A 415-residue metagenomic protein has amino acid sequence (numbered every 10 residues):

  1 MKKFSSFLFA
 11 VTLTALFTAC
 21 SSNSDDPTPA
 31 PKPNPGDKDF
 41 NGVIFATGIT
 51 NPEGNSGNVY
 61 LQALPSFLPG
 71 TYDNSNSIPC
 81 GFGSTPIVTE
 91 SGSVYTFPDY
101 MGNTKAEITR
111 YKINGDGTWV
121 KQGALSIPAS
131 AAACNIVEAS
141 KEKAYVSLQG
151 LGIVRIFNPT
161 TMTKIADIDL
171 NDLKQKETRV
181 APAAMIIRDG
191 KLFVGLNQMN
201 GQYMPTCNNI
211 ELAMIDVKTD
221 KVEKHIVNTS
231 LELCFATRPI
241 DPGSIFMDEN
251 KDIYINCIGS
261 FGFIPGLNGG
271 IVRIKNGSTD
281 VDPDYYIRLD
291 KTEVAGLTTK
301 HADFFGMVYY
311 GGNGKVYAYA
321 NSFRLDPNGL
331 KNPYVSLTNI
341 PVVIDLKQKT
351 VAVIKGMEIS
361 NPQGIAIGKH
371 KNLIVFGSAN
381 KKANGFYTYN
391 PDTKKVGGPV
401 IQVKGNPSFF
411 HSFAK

Functional and structural regions predicted by a protein language model:
M1-F45: Bacterial Sec-dependent N-terminal signal peptides
K32-K38, T85-S91, N135-A139, A181-R188 (+4 more regions): Structural signature of eukaryotic scaffold interfaces centered on beta-propeller domains
T50-G54, Y100-T104, G150-I153, M199-Y203 (+3 more regions): Short glycine/acidic-enriched loop and turn motifs that connect beta-strands
Y60-I156: Post-signal peptide N-terminal segment of secreted/secretory-pathway proteins
Y60-L64, R110, N158, C207-D220 (+3 more regions): Beta-propeller blade signature
N76, G117-P128, I168-T178, V222-I240 (+3 more regions): Surface-exposed loop and turn segments in beta-propeller and other repeat-based domains that flank or scaffold
I186-F323: Acidic, serine/threonine- and glycine-rich low-complexity intrinsically disordered segments that serve as flexible
H301-G377: Loop/turn-rich, solvent-exposed surfaces of beta-rich toroidal or solenoidal domains
